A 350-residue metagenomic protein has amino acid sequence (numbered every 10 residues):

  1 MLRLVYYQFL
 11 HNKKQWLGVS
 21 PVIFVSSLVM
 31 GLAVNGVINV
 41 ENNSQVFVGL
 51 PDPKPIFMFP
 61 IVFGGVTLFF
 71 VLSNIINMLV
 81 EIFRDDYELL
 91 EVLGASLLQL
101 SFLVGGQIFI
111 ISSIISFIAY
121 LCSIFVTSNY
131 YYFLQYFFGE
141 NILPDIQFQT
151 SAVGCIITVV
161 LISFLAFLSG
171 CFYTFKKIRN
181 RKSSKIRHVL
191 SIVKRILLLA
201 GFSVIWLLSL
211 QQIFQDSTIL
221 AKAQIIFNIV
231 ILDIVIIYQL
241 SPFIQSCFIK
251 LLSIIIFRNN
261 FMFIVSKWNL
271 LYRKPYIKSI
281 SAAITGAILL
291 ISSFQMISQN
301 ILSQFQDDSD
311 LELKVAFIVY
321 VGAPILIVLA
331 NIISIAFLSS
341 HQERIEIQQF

Functional and structural regions predicted by a protein language model:
L2, Y6-Q8, K14-G36, G154-F172 (+2 more regions): Alpha-helical transmembrane segments, especially those used as permease/efflux helices and single-pass anchors
L2-F70, E91-G94: N-terminal signal-anchor module of multipass membrane proteins
L28-N39, N74-M78, I110-G139, V153-R179 (+3 more regions): Small-residue-rich transmembrane alpha-helices
V40-K54, T127-V153, F214-Q215, A221-K222 (+2 more regions): Short juxtamembrane loops and helix-capping segments at transmembrane helix boundaries of multi-pass membrane proteins
F59-I75, G322-A330: Long, hydrophobic alpha-helical segments
F70-F109, L271, N331-F350: Interfacial "coupling" helices/loops that link adjacent transmembrane helices in transporter permeases
F83-R84, V92-L93, T174-R195, E346-Q349: Cytoplasmic juxtamembrane regions at transmembrane-helix boundaries
D307-V315, V321-E343: Helical hairpin unit composed of two closely spaced alpha helices linked by a short loop
